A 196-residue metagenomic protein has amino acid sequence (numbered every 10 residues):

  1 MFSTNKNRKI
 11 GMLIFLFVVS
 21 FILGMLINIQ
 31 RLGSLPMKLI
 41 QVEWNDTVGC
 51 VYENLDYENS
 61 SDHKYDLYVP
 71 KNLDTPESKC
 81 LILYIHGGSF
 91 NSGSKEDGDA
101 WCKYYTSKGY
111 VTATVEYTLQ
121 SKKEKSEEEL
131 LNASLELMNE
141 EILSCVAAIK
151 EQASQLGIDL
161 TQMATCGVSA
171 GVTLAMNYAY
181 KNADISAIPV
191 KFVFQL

Functional and structural regions predicted by a protein language model:
F2-S20: N-terminal Sec-pathway targeting helices
V19-N28: Hydrophobic alpha-helical membrane-insertion segments, chiefly the h-region of N-terminal signal peptides
L32-T75: N-terminal cap/lid segment of alpha/beta-hydrolase-fold proteins
S78-G87: Short beta-strand element of the alpha/beta-hydrolase
S89-D97, E116-L137: Cap/lid segment of the alpha/beta-hydrolase catalytic domain
E96-T114: Short amphipathic alpha-helix adjacent to the substrate-entry channel of hydrolases
L131-S154: Alpha/beta-hydrolase active-site loop
A147-L196: Primarily recognizes the serine-hydrolase "nucleophile elbow" in alpha/beta-hydrolase and SGNH/GDSL folds
